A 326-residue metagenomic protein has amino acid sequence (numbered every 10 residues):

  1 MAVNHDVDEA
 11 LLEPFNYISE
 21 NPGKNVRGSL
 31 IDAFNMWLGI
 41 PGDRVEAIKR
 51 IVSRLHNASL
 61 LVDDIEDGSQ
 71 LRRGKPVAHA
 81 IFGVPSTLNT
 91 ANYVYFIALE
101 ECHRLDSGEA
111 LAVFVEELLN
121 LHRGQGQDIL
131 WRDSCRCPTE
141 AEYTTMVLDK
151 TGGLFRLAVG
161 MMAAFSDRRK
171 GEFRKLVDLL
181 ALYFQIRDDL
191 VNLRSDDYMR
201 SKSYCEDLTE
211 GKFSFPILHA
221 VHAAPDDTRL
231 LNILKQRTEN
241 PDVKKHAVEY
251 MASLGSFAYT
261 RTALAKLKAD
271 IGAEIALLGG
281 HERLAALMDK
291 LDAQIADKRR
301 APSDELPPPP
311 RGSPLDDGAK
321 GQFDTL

Functional and structural regions predicted by a protein language model:
M1-L326: All-alpha prenyltransferase/terpene-synthase fold signal
